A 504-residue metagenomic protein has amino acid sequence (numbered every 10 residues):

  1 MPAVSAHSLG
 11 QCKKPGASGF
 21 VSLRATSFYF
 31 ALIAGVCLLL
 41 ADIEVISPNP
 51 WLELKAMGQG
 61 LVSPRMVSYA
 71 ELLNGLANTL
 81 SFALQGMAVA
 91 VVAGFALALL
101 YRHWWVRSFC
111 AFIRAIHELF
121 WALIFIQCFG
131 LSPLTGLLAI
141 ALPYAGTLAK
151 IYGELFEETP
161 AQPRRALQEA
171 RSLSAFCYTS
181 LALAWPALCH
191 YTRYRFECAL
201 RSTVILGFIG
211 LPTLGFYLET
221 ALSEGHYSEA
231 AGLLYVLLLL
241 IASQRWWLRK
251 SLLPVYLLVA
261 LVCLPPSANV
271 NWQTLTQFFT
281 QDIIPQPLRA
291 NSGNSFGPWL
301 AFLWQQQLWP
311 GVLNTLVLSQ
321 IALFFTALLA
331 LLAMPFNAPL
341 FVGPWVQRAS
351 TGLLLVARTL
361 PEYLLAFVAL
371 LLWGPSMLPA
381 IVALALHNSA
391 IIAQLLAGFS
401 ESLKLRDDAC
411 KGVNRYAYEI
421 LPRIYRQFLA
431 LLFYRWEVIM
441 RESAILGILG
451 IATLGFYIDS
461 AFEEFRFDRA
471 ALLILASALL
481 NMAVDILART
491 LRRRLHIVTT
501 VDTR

Functional and structural regions predicted by a protein language model:
M1-L84, A88-A96, L100, W105 (+2 more regions): N-terminal, non-cleaved signal-anchor transmembrane helix
G35-P48, L123-G130, Y194-E197, V270-Q273 (+2 more regions): A structural signal for multi-pass alpha-helical bundles of membrane permease subunits that mediate small-molecule
L52-M57, G210-T220, T274-Q277, L449-A461: Short hydrophobic, aromatic-rich alpha-helical segments embedded in or entering the lipid bilayer of multi-pass
A83, M87-F95, L99, L119 (+12 more regions): Hydrophobic positions within alpha-helical transmembrane segments of bacterial inner-membrane proteins
A93-I124, I151-L155, L332-V368, Q394 (+1 more regions): Cytoplasmic-entry segments and transmembrane alpha-helices of multi-pass inner-membrane transporters
I113-Y144, L354-A385: Generic hydrophobic transmembrane alpha-helix motif, especially the helices
P133-R195, A199-S202, P375-I439, I486-R489: Membrane-cytosol interface at the C-terminal ends of specific transmembrane alpha-helices in multi-pass membrane
T213-R249, L454-T490: Hydrophobic alpha-helical transmembrane segments of polytopic membrane proteins
